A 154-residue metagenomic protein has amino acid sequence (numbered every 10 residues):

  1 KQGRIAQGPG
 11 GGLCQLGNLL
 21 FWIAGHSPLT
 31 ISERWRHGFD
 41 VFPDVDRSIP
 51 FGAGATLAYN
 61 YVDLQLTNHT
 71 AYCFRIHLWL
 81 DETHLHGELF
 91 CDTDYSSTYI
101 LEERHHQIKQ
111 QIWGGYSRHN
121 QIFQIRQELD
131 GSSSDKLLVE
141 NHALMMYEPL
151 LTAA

Functional and structural regions predicted by a protein language model:
K1-A154: Well-ordered beta-sheet/strand-loop patches within structured domains
